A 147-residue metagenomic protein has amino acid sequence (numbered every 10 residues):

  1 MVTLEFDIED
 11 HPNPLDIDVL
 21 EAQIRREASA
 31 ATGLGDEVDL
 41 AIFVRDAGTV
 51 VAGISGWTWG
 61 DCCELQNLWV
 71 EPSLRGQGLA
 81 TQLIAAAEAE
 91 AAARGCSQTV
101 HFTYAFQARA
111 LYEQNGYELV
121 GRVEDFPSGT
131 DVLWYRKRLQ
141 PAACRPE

Functional and structural regions predicted by a protein language model:
M1-P12, Q140-E147: Conserved N-terminal entry element of GNAT/NAT acetyltransferase domains
L20, Y112, Y117: Conserved active-site tyrosine of GNAT-family acetyltransferases
F43, T49-W57, C62-W69: Conserved beta-strand in the GNAT
T58-Q66, R75, P127-V132: A conserved beta-turn-beta hairpin within the catalytic core of GNAT-like acetyltransferases that forms part
L65, A87-A91, A108: Short hydrophobic clusters on alpha-helical segments that form packing/core surfaces in small helical domains
G76-A89, Q114: Conserved acetyl-CoA-binding loop-helix of GNAT-fold acetyltransferases
A91-A105: Conserved GNAT acetyl-CoA-binding A-motif
V100-F102, E118-W134: Conserved catalytic-core motifs of GNAT/GCN5-like acyltransferases
